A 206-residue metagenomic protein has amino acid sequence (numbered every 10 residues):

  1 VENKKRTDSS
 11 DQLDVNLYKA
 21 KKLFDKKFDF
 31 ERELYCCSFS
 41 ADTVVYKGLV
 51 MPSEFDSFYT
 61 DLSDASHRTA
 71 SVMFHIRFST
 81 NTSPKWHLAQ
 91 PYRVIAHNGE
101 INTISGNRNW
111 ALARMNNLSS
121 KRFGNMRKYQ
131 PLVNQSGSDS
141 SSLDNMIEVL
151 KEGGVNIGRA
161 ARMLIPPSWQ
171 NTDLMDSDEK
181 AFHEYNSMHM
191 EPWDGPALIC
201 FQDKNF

Functional and structural regions predicted by a protein language model:
V1-F206: Conserved short alpha-helical segments that host acidic/polar catalytic motifs at enzyme active sites
